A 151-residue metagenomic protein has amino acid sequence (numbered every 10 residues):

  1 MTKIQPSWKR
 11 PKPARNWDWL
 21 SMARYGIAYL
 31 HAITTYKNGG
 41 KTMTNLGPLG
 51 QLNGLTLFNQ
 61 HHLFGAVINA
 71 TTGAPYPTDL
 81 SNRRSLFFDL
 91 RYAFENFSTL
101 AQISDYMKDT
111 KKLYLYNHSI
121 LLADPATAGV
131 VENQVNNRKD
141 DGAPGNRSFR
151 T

Functional and structural regions predicted by a protein language model:
M1: Active-site periphery "cap/insert" segments of enzyme catalytic domains
Q5-T151: C-terminal, well-structured catalytic/ligand-binding subdomain of enzymes
